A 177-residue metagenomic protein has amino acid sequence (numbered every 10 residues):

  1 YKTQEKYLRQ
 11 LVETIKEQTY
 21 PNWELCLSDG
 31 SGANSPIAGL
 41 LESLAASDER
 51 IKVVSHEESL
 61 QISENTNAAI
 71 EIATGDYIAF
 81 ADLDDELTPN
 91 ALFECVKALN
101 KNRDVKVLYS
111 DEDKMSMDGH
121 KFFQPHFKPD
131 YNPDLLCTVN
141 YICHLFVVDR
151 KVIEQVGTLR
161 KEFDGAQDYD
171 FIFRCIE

Functional and structural regions predicted by a protein language model:
V12-N22, L44, K101: Short, acidic, metal-binding catalytic loop of nucleotide-sugar glycosyltransferases
K16-L27, D48-K52: Short loop->beta transition adjacent to catalytic acidic/histidine clusters or analogous donor-positioning motifs
P21, D29-L40, E58-S59, D82: A conserved acidic beta->alpha catalytic loop
H56-A73: Glycine-rich, basic loop-to-helix element that forms the pyrophosphate-binding segment of sugar-nucleotide handling
S63, E71, M115, K121-V147 (+1 more regions): A recurrent flexible, glycine/aromatic-enriched loop bordering the glycosyltransferase active site that acts as
I78: Short aromatic/hydrophobic "clamp" motif used to bind/position activated sugar donors
E86, N90-F122: Conserved donor NDP-sugar-binding/catalytic core segment of glycosyltransferases
D164-F171: Acidic donor-binding loop at a coil-to-helix junction in glycosyltransferase catalytic cores that engages
